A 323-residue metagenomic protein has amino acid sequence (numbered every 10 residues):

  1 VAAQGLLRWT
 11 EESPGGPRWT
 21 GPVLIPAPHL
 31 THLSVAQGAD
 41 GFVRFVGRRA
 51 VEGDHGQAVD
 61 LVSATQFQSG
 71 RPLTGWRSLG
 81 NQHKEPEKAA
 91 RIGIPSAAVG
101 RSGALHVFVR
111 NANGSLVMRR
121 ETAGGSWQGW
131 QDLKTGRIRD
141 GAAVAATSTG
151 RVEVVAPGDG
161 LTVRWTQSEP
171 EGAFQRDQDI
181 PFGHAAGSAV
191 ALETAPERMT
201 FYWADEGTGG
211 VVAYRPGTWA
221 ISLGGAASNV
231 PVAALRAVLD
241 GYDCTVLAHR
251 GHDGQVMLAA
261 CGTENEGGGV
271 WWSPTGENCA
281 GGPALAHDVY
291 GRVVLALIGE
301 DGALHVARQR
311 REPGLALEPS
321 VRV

Functional and structural regions predicted by a protein language model:
V1-V323: A structural motif
